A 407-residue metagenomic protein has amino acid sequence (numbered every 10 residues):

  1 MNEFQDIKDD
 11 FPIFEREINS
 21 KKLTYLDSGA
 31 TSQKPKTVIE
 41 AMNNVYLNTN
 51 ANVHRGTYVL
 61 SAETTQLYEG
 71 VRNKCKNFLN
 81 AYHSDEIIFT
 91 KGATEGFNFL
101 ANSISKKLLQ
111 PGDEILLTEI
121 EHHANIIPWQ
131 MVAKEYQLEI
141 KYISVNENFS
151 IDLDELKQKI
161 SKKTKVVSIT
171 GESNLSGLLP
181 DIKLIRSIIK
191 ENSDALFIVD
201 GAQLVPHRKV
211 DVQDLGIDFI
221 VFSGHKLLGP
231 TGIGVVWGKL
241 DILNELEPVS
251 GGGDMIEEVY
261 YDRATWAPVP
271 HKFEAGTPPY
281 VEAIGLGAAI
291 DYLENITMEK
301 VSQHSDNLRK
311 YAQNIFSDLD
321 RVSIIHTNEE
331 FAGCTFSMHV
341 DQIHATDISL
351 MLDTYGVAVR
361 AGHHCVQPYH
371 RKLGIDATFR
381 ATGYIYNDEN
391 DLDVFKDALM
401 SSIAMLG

Functional and structural regions predicted by a protein language model:
M1-G407: Pyridoxal 5′-phosphate
